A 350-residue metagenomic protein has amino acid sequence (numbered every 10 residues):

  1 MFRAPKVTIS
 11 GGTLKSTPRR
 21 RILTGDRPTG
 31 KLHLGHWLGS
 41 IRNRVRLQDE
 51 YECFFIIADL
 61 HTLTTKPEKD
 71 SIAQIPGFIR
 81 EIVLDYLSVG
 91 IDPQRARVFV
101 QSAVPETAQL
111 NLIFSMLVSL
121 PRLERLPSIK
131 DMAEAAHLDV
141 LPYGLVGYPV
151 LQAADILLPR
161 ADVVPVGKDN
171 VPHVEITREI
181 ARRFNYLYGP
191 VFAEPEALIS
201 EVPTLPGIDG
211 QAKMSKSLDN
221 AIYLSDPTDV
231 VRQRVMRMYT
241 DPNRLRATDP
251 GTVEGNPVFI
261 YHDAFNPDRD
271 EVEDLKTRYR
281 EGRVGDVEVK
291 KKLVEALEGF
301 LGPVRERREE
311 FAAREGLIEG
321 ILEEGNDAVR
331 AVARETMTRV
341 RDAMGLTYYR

Functional and structural regions predicted by a protein language model:
F2, V7-A154, E309: N-terminal Rossmann-like or analogous alpha/beta NTP/dinucleotide-binding catalytic cores that position adenine
L34-H36, P172, R178-R350: Conserved nucleotide- and phosphate/pyrophosphate-binding catalytic cores in adenylate/nucleotidyl-handling enzymes
E68-I72, V164-G167, F192: Short, polar/flexible loop-turn hinges at active-site or ligand-entry regions and domain interfaces
V83, G90, V118-R122, A161 (+2 more regions): A generic secondary-structure signal for well-formed alpha-helical elements
L120-E124, L158-P165, N266-L275, R305: Short helix-capping/linker segments at secondary-structure and domain boundaries
D131, A135-F184, Y188, P206-D209: Internal, conserved structured core segments that host functional sites
